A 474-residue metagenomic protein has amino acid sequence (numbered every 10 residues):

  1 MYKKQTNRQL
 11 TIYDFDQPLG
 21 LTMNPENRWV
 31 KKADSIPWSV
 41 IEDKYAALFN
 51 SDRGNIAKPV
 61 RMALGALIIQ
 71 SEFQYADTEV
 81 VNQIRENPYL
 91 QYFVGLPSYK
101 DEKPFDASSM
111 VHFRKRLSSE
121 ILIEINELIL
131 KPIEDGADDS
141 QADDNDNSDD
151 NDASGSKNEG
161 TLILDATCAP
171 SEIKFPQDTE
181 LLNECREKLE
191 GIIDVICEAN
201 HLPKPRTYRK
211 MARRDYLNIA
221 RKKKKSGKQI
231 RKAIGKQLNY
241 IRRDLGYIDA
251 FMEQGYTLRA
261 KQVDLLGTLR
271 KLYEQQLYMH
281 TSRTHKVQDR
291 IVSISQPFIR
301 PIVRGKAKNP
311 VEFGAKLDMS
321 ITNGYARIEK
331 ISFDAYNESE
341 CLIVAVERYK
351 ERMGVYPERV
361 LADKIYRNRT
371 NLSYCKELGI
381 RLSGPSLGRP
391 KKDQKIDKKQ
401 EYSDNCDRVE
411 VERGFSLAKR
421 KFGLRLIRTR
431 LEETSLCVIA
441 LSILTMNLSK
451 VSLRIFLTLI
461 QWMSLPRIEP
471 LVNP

Functional and structural regions predicted by a protein language model:
M1-I36, L453, L457-P474: Charged, often Cys/His-bearing segments associated with DNA-binding zinc-finger transcription factors
M23-I68: Basic, short loop/linker segments at the boundary and entry of helix-turn-helix/winged-helix-like folds
N27, A66, V80-I84, D106-M110 (+8 more regions): Short, conserved catalytic/metal-binding motifs centered on acidic residues
L48-G65, F73-K115, L122: Trp/Phe/Arg-rich N-terminal binding region typifying the photolyase-homology
R53-K58, P88, L361-R369, R389: Acidic, metal-coordinating catalytic cores used for nucleic-acid/nucleotide bond scission and strand-transfer chemistry
P97, D101-Q296: Active-site- or DNA-interface-adjacent structural scaffold in DNA-acting proteins
Q262-G267, Y273-R283, K399-P474: Basic, amphipathic alpha-helical segments enriched in Lys/Arg and hydrophobic/aromatic residues
K306-R352: Electropositive, glycine- and tryptophan-enriched low-complexity nucleic-acid-binding patches
